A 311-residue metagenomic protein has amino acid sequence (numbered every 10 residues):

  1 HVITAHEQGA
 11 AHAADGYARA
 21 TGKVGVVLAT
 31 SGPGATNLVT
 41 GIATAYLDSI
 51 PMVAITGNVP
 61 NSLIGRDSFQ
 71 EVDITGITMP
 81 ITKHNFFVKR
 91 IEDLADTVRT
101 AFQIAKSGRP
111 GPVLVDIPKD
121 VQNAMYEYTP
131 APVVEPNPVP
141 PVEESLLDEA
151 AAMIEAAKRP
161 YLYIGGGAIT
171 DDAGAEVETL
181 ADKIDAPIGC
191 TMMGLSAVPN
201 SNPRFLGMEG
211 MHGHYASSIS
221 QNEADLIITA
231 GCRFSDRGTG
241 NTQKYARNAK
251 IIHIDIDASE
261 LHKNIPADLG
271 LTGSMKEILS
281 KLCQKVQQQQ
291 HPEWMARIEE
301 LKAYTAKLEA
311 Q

Functional and structural regions predicted by a protein language model:
H1-D15, L28, V142, E149-I227: Anionic-ligand anchoring segments at beta-strand to alpha-helix junctions in alpha/beta enzyme folds, i.e., glycine
H1-N61, A216-S235: Thiamine diphosphate
K23, F69-G108, E223-A224, L269 (+2 more regions): Conserved thiamine diphosphate
A54-T56, L114-D116, D185-M192, I252-D255: Short internal beta-strands
V59-P60, I117-Q122, G166-A168, L195 (+1 more regions): Glycine-rich beta-alpha junction loops
V72, T100, I104-A156, M295 (+1 more regions): Conformationally flexible catalytic loops at phosphate/diphosphate-handling active centers
E92, P130, N248-Q311: Phosphate/pyrophosphate-binding active-site segments
G210-L261: Phosphate/diphosphate-binding loops
